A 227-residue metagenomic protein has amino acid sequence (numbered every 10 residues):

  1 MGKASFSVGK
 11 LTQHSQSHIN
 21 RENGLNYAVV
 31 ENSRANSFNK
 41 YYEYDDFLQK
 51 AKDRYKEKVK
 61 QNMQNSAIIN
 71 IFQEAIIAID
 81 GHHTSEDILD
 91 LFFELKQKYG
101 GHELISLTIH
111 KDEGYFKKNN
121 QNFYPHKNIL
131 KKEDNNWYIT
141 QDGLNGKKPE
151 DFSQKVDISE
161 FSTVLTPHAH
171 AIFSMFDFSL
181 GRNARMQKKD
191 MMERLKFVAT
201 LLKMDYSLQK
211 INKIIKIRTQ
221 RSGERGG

Functional and structural regions predicted by a protein language model:
M1-G227: N-terminal nicking endonuclease/strand-transfer module with a His-rich metal-binding environment and a catalytic Tyr
